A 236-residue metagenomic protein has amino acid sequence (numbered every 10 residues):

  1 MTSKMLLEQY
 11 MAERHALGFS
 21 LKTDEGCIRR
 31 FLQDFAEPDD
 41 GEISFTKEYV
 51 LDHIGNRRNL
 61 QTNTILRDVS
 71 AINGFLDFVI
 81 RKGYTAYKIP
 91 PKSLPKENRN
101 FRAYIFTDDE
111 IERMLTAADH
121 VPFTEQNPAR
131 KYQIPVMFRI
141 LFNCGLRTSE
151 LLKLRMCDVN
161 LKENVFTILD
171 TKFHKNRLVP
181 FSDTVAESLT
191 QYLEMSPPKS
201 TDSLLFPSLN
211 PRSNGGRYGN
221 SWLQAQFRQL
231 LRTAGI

Functional and structural regions predicted by a protein language model:
M1-I236: Conserved catalytic core of the tyrosine transesterase superfamily
